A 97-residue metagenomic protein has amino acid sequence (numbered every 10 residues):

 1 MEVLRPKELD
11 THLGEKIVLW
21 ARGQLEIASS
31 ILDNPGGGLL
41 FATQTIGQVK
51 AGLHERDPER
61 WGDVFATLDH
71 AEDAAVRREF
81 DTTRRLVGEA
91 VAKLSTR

Functional and structural regions predicted by a protein language model:
M1-R97: Long, charged/polar, soluble alpha-helical segments
